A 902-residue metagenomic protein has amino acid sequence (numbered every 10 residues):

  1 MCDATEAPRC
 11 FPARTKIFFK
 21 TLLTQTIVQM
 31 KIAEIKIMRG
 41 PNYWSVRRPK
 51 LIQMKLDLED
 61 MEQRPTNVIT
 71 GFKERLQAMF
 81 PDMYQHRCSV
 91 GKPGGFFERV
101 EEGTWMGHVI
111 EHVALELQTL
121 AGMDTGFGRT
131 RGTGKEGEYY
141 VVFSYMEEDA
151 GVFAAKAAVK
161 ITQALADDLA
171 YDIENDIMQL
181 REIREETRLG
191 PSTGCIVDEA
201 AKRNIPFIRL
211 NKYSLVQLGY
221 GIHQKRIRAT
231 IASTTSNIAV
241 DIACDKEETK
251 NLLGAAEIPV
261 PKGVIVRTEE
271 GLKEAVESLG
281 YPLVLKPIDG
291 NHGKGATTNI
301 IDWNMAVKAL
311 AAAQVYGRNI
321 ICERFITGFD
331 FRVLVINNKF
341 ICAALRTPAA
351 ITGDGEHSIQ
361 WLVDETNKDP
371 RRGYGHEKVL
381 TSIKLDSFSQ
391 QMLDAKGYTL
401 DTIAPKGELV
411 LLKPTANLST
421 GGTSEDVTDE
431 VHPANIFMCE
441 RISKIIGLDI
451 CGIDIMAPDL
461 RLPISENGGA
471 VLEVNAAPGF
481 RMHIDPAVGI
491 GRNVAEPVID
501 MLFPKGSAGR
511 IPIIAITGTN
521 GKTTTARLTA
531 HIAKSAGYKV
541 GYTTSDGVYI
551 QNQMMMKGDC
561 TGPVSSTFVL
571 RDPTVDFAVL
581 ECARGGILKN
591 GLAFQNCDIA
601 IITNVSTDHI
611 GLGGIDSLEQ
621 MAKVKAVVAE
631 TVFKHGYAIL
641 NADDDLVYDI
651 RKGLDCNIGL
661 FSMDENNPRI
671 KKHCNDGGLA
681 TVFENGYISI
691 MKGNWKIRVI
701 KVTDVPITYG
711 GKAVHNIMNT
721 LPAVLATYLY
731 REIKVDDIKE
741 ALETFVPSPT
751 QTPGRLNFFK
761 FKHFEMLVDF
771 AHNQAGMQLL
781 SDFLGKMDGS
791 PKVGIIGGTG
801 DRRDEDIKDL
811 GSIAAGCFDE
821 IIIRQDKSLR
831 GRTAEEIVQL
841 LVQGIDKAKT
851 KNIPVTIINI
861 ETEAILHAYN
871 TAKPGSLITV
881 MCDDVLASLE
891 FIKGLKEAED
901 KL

Functional and structural regions predicted by a protein language model:
A7, Q25-A201, K339-C342, T347-W361 (+3 more regions): ATP-dependent carboxylate activation and anion-phosphoryl transfer catalytic cores that bind Mg-ATP to form
R9, G40-Q53, D57-Q77, P81-F97 (+5 more regions): ATP-dependent carboxylate-amine ligase
E138, V142-S278, N291: Conserved N-proximal alpha/beta basic substrate-recognition cap immediately N-terminal to, or forming the N-lobe
A200, D454, T543, E581 (+6 more regions): Residue-level signal for inorganic ion chemistry
K225-K384, P433: Active-site nucleotide/adenylate-binding loops and adjacent lid/helix of ATP-dependent enzymes
K505-D546: Walker A (P-loop) phosphate-binding motif
M554-L660, E665-H673, I707-T708, Q774: Flexible active-site lid/hinge loop adjacent to a nucleotide/diphosphate and Mg2+-phosphate binding pocket
I615-A622, A626, G636, C656-Q778: Adenine nucleotide phosphate-binding catalytic loops in nucleotide-utilizing enzymes
